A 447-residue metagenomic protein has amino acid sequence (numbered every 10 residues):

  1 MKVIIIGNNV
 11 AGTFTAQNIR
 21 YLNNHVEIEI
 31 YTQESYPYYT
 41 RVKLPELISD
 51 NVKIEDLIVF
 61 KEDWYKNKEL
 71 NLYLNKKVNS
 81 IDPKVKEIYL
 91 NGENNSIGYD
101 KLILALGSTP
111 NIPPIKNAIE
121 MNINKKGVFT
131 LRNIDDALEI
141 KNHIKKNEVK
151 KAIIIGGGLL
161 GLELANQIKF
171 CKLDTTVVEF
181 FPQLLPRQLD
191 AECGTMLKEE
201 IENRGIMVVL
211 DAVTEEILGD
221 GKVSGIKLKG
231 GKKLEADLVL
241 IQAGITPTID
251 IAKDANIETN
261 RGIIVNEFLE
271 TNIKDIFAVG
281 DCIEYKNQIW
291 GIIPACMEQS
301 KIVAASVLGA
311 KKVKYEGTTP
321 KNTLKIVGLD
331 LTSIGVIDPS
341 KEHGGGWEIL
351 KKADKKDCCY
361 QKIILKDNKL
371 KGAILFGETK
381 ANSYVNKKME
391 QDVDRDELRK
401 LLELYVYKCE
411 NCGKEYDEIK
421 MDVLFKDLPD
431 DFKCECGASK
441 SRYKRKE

Functional and structural regions predicted by a protein language model:
M1-K2, N8, Y21, C282-S383: Mid-to-C-terminal Rossmann-like scaffold of FAD/NAD(P)H-dependent oxidoreductases
M1-L70, A165-Q188, Y407, N411-K414: Beta1-alpha1 glycine-rich phosphate/pyrophosphate-binding loop at the start of Rossmann-like nucleotide-binding domains
I4, I58-A152, K227-G230, L240-Q242 (+3 more regions): FAD-binding core/adjacent interface of flavoenzyme oxidoreductases
G7-V10, R132-N133, G156-G158: Glycine-rich Rossmann-fold phosphate-binding loop(s) that bind the pyrophosphate of adenine dinucleotide cofactors
H25-E29, E69-L90, I97, F170-V265: A Rossmann-like FAD-binding core segment of flavoenzymes
I123-E148, I217-K227, K232-A305, D394-L402: FAD-site-proximal beta/loop scaffold in flavoenzymes
D135-L189: Rossmann-like NAD(P)H-binding beta-loop-alpha module
M421-F432: Short linker/helix segments within small regulatory modules
